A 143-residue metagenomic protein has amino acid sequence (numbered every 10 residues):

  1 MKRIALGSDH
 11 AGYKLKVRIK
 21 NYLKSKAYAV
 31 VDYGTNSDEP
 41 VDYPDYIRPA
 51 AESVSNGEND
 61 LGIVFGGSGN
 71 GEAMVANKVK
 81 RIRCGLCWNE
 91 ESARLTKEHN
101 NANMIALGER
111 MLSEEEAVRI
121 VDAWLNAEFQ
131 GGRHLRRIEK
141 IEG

Functional and structural regions predicted by a protein language model:
R3-I4, E58-G62, R81-R83: Short active-site oxyanion
A5-G7, A11-G12, E90-G143: C-terminal binding/interaction regions
A5-S25: Glycine-rich phosphate/diphosphate-binding loop of Rossmann-like nucleotide-binding domains
K16, I47, G69-E72, A93 (+2 more regions): A general structural signal for well-ordered alpha-helical segments in protein cores
R18, Y22, K26, S53 (+3 more regions): Alpha-helical structural signal in soluble globular domains
A29-P40: A short beta-strand-loop structural module common to alpha/beta enzyme folds
Y46-V64: Short, structured active-site "lid" loops
V64-A106, R110: Mid-chain, well-packed structural core segment of small domains
